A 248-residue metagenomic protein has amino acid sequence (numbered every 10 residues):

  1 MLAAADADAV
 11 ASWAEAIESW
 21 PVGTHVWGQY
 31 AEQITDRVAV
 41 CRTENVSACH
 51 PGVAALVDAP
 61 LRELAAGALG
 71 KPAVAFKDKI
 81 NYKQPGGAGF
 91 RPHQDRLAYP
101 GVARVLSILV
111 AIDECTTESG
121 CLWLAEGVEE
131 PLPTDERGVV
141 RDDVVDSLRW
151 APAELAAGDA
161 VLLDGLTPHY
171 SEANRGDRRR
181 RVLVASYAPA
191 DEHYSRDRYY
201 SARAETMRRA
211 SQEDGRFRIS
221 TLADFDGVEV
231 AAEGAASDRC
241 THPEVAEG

Functional and structural regions predicted by a protein language model:
L2-P92, A98-Y99: Non-heme Fe(II)-dependent double-stranded beta-helix
I17-W20, T24-V26, T167-P168, E172-G248: Non-heme Fe(II)/2-oxoglutarate
K71-D78, A88-F90, R104-V110, G120 (+1 more regions): Generic beta-strand structural signal
I80-G87, R96-L97, I112-T117, V128-P131 (+1 more regions): Short acidic/polar capping segments at secondary-structure boundaries
H93, P100-T117, E154, L162 (+1 more regions): Short, conserved beta-strand element in jelly-roll/cupin
H93-Q94, R137-S147, R179, R198-E205: Short, surface-exposed loop/helix-turn segments at secondary-structure junctions that function as lids/hinges flanking
Q94-V105, P133, L148, L155 (+1 more regions): A short beta-loop-beta micro-motif enriched in histidine and acidic residues
C115-E172, E192, R209: Double-stranded beta-helix
